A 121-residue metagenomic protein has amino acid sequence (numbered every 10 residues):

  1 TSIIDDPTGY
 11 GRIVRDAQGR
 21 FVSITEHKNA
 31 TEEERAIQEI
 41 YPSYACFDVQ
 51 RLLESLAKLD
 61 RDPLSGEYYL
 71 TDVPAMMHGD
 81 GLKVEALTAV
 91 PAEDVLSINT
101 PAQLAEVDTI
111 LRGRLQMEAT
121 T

Functional and structural regions predicted by a protein language model:
T1-V14: Short beta-strand-to-loop element that shapes/binds the nucleotide-sugar donor at the catalytic cleft/hinge
V22-V95, N99-G113: Catalytic-core segments of class I nucleotidyltransferases/pyrophosphorylases that form NMP-activated intermediates
L115-T121: Short, intrinsically disordered, charge-balanced linker/junction segments flanking boundaries in proteins
